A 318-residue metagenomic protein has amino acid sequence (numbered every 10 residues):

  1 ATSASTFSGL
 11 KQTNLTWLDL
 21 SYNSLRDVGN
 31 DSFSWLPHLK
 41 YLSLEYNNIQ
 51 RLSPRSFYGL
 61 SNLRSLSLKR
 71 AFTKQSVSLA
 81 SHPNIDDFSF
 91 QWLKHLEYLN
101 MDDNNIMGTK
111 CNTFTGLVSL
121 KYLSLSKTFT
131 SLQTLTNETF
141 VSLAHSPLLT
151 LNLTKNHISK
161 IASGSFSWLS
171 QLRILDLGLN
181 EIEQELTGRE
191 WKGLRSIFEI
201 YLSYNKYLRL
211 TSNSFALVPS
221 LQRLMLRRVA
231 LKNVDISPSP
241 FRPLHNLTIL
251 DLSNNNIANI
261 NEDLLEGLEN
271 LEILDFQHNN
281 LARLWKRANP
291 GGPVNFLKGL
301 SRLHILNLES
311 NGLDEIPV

Functional and structural regions predicted by a protein language model:
A1-V318: Extracellular leucine-rich repeat
